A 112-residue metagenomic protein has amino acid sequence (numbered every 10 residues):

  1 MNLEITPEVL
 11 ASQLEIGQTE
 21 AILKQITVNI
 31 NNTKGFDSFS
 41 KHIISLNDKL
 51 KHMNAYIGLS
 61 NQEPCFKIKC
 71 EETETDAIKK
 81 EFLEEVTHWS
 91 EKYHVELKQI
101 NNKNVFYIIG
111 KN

Functional and structural regions predicted by a protein language model:
M1-N112: Structured alpha/beta or helical-core interaction and ligand-binding surfaces enriched in interleaved
